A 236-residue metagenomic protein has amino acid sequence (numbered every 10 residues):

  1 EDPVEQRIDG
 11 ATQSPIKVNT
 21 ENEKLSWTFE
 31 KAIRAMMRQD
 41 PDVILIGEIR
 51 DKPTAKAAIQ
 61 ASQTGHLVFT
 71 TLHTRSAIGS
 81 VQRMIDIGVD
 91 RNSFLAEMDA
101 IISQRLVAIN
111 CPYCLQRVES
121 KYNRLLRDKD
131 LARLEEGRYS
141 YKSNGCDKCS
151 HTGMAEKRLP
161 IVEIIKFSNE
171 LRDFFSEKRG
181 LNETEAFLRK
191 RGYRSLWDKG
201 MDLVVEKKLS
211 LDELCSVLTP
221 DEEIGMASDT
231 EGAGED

Functional and structural regions predicted by a protein language model:
E1-D236: Short, flexible helix-loop junctions that flank or precede catalytic/ligand sites
